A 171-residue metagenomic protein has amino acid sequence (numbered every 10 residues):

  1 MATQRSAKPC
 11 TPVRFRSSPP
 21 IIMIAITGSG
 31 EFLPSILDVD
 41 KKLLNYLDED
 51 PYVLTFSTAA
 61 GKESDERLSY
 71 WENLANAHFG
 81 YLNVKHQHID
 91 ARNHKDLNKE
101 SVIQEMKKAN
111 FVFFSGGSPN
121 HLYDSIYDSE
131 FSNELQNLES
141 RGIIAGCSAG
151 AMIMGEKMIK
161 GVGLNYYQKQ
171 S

Functional and structural regions predicted by a protein language model:
M1-A2, L97: Short coil/turn linker and secondary-structure boundary residues
T3-R14: Short, positively charged low-complexity motifs
Q4, Q87, Q104, Q136 (+1 more regions): Residue-identity detector for glutamine
R14, A75, S101, K157-K160: Charge-rich, low-complexity amphipathic helices in intrinsically disordered tails/linkers adjacent to domains
F15-I22: Short, Lys/Arg-enriched N-terminal segments with co-localized hydrophobic residues within the first ~10-30 amino acids
M23-N120: Extended, subdomain-level signal for the structured scaffold at the beginning of enzyme domains
Y123-Y127, F131-S171: Class I SAM-dependent methyltransferase SAM-binding "motif I" and its flanking Rossmann-like core
